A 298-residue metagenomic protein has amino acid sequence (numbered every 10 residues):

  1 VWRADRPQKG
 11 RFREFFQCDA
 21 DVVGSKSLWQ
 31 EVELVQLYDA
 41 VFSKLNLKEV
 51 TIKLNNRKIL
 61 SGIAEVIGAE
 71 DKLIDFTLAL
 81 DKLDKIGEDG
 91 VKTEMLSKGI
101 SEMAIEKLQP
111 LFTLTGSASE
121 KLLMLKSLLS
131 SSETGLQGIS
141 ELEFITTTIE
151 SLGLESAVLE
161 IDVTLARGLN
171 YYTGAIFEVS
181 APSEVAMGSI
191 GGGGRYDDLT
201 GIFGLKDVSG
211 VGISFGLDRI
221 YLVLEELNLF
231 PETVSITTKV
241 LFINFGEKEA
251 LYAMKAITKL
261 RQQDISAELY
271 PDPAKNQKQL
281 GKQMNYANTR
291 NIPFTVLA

Functional and structural regions predicted by a protein language model:
V1-K48, K58, E94-A298: Positively charged, Gly/Ser-enriched RNA/tRNA-binding surfaces
N46-I52, D71-I74: Short secondary-structure capping/junction motifs at helix and strand boundaries
I52-N55, L83-E88, Q137-G138: Short acidic alpha-helix initiation/capping motifs at coil-to-helix transition points, especially at protein N-termini
N56-A64: Short, highly charged C-terminal tails/helix-capping segments
A64, G68-L78, A250-Y252, K259-Q263: Acidic, Ser/Thr-rich low-complexity intrinsically disordered segments
G68-L96, I100, A181-S183: Acidic, His- and aromatic-enriched active-site or binding-groove loops in soluble protein domains that engage sugars
